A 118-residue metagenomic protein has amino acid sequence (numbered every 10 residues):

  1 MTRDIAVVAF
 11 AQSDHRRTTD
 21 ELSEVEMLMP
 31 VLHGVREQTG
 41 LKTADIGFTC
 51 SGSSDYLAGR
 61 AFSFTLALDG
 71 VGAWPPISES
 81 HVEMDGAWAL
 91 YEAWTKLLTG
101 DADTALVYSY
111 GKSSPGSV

Functional and structural regions predicted by a protein language model:
M1-S78, W94-T99, L106-V118: Conserved "HGTGT" condensation-loop signature of ketosynthase/thiolase-family condensing enzymes that catalyze
I77-W88: Active-site nucleophile and cofactor-binding loops and adjacent substrate-binding regions of central metabolic enzymes
E83, T104-L106: Periplasmic-binding protein-like
